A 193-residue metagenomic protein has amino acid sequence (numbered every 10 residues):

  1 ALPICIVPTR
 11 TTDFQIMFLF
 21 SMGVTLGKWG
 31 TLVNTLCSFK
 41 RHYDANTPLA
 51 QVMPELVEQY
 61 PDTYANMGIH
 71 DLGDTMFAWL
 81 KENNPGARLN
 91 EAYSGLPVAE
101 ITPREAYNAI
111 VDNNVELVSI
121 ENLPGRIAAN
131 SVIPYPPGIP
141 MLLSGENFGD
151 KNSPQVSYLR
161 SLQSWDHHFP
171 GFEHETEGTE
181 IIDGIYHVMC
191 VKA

Functional and structural regions predicted by a protein language model:
A1-A193: Non-catalytic terminal extensions of PLP-dependent enzymes
